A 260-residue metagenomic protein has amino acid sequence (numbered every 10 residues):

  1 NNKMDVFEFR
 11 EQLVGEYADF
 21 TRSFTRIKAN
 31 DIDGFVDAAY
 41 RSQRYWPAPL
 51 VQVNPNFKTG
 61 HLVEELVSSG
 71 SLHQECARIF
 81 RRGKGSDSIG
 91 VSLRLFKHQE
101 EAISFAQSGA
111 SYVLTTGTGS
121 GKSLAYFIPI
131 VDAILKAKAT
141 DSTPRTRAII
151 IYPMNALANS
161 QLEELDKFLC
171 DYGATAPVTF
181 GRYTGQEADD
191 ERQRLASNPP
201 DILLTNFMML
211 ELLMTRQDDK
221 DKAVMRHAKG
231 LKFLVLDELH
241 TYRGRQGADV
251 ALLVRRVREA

Functional and structural regions predicted by a protein language model:
N1-E101, V178: Helicase-associated low-complexity/disordered flanking segments
S104-Y112, L124-T143, R255-R258: Walker A/P-loop NTP-binding motif
Y112-T115, I149-I150: Short hydrophobic/aromatic beta-strand immediately N-terminal to the Walker A/P-loop
T118-S120: ATP-binding Walker
D132-Q161, T175-A176: Conserved SF1/SF2 helicase motif Ia
L157-T184, V257: Conserved helix-turn-beta segment of the N-terminal RecA-like "Helicase ATP-binding" lobe in SF1/SF2 helicases
Q186-L203: Conserved motor-coupling elements within RecA-like helicase/translocase cores
F207-A260: SF2 helicase catalytic motif II
